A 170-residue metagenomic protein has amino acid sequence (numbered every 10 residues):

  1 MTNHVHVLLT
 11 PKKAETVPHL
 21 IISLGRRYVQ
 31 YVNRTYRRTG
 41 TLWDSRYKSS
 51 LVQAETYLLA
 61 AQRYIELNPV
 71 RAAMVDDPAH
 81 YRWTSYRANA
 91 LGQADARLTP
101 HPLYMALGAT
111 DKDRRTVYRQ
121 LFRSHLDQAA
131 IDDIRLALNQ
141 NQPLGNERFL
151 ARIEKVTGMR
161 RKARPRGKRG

Functional and structural regions predicted by a protein language model:
M1-T2, T10-G170: Short Pro-Cys-Gly-centered "Cys-loop" motif that presents a nucleophilic cysteine in a tight turn
